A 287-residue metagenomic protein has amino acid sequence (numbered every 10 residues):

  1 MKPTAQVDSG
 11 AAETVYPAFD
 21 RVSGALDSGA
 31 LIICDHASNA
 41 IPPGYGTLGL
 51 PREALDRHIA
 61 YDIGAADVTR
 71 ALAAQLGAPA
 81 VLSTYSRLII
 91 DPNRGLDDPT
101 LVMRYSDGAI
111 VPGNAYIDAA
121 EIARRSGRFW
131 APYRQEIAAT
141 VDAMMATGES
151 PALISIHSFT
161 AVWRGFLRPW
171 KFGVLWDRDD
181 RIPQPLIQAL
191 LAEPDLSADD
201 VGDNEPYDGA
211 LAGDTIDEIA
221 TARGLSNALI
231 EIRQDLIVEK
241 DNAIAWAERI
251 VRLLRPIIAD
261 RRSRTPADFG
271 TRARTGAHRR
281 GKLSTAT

Functional and structural regions predicted by a protein language model:
M1-L153, S158-T287: N-terminal catalytic or cofactor-binding beta/alpha core of small enzyme domains
